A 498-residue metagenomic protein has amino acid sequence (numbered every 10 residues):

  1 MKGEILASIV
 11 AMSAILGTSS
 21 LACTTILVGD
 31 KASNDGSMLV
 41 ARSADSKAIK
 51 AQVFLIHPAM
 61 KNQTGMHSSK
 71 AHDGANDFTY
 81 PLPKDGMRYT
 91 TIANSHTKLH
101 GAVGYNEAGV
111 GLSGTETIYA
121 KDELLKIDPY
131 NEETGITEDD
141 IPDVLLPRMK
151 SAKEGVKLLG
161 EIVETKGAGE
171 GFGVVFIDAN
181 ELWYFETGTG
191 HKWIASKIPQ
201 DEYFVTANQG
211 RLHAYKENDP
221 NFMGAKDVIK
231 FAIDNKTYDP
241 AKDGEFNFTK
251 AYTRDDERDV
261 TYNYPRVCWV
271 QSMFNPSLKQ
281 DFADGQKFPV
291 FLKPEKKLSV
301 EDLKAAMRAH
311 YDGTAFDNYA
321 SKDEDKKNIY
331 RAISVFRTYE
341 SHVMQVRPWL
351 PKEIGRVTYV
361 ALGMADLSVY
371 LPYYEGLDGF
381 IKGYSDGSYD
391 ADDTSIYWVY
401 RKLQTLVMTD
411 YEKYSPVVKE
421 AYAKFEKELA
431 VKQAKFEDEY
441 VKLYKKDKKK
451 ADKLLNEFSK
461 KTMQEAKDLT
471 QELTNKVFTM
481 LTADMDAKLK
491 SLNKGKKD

Functional and structural regions predicted by a protein language model:
M1-S8: Bacterial N-terminal signal peptides that target proteins for export
S8-G17: Bacterial N-terminal signal peptides
T18-A22: Sec/Tat signal peptide C-region and signal peptidase I cleavage site
C23-E138, L158-G285, P289, P294-E295: A contiguous strand-loop segment
G155-E164, L303-M307: Short, well-structured alpha-helical segments that form the helix of a local strand-helix-strand
V260-K327, R331-F336, F425-K445: Accessory, solvent-exposed terminal regions and/or long lumenal/extracellular loops of proteins
F316-K445: Substrate-recognition/cap regions that form aromatic- and gly/pro-loop-enriched pockets for small-molecule ligands
V418-D498: Histidine-centered catalytic/metal-binding microenvironments
